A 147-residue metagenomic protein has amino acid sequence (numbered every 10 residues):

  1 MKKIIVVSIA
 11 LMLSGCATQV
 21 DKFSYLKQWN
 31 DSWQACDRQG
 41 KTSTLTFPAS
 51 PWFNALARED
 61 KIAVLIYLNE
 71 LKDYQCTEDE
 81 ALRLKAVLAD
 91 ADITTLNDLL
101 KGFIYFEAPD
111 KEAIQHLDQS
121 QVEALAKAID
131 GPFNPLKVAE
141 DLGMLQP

Functional and structural regions predicted by a protein language model:
I4-S14: Sec-dependent N-terminal signal peptides
L11, N30-D31, N69-L71: Disulfide-bonded cysteine motifs in exported proteins
S14, W33-C36, D73-E78: Extracellular secreted precursors and ectodomains with disulfide-bonded cysteine-rich loops/domains
C16-I62: Immediate post-signal-peptide N-terminus of mature secreted/exported proteins
A55-Y105: Mature extracytoplasmic domains of secretory-pathway proteins
T95-P147: C-terminal amphipathic alpha-helix
